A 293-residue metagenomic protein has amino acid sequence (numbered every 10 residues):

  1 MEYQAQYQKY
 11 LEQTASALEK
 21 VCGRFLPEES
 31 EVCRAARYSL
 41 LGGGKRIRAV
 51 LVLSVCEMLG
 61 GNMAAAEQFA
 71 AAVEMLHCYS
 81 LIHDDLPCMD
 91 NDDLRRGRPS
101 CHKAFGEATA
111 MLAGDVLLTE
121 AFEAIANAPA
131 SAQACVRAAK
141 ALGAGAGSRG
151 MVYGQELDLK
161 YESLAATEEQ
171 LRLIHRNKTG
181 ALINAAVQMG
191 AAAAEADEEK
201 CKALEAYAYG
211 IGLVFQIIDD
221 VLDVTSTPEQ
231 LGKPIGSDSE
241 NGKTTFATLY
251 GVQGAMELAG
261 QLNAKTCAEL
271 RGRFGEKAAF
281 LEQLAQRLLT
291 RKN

Functional and structural regions predicted by a protein language model:
Q6, E12, C22, L26-L270 (+1 more regions): Mg2+-dependent prenyl diphosphate-binding active-site environment of isoprenoid biosynthetic enzymes
R291-N293: Short cytosolic juxtamembrane segments of multi-pass membrane proteins
